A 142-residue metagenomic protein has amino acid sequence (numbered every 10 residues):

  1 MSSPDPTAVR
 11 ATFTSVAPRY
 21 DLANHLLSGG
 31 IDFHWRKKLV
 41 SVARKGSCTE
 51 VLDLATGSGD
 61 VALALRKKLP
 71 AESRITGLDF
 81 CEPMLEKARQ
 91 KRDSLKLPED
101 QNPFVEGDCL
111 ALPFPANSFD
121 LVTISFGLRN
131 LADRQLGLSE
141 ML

Functional and structural regions predicted by a protein language model:
M1-R19: N-terminal, positively charged/glycine-rich alpha-helical extensions of SAM-dependent methyltransferases
A17-G30: Class I SAM-dependent methyltransferase Rossmann-like catalytic core, especially the SAM/SAH-binding loop
Y20, L39, G127: Residue-level signature of catalytic and energy-coupling elements of molecular machines, predominantly ATP/GTP-dependent
G29-T49, A64: Conserved alpha-helix/loop element of class I SAM-dependent methyltransferases that forms part of the SAM/SAH-binding
E50-A111: Class I SAM-dependent methyltransferase SAM/SAH-binding core
L110-L121: A short acidic, Gly/Pro-enriched loop at the edge of an enzyme's catalytic core that lines a small-molecule cofactor
D120-R134: A short SAM/SAH-binding and catalytic strip from SAM-dependent methyltransferases
Q135-L142: A short glycine-rich, Lys/Arg-flanked "PGG" loop and its adjoining helix->strand segment in the class I
